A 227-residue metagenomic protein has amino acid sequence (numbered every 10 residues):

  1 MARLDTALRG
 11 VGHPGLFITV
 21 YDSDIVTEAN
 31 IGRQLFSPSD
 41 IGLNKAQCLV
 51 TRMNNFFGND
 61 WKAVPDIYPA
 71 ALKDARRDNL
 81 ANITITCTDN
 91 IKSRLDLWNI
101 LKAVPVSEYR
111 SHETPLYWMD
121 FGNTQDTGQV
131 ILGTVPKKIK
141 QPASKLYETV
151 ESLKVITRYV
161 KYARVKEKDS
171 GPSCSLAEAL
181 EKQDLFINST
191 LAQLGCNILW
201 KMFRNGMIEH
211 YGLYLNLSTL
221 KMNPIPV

Functional and structural regions predicted by a protein language model:
A2-F17: Conserved S-adenosyl-L-methionine
T6, T88-V227: Glycine-rich phosphate/adenylate-binding loop
V11-H13, Y21, T88, G122: N-terminal Rossmann-like NAD(P) cofactor-binding subdomain of oxidoreductases, focused on the glycine-rich
H13-D60: Glycine-rich phosphate-binding loop and adjoining beta1-alpha1-beta2 segment of Rossmann-like nucleotide-binding folds
D24, I85, C196: Conserved RecA-like P-loop NTPase ATPase core
L43-A81, T88-L95: A structured beta-alpha segment of the ubiquitous adenosine-cofactor-binding alpha/beta core
N82-I83, Y117: Structural motif
